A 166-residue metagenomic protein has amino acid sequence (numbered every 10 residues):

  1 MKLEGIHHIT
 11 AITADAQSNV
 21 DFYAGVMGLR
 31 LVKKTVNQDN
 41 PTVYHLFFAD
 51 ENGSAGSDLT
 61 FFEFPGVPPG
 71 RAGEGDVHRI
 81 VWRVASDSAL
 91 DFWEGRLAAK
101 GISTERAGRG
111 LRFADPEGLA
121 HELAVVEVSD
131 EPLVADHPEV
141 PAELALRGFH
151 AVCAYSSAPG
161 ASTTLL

Functional and structural regions predicted by a protein language model:
M1-S18, V77-V84, S129-T163: N-terminal beta-strand motif that seeds the catalytic metal site of vicinal oxygen chelate
K2, A16, D39-P41, G73-G75 (+1 more regions): Generic structural signal for well-ordered secondary structure
I6-T13, L29, L46, G56-L59 (+5 more regions): Short, structured motif recognition centered on aromatic/hydrophobic residues
I12-A55, G95, E105-A107, R112-D115 (+1 more regions): Core segments of cupin and vicinal oxygen chelate
V32-T35, D91-A154: Vicinal oxygen chelate
K33-Q38, F48-W82: Conserved donor-binding loop and adjoining core beta-sheet/short helix segment in diverse acyl/aminoacyl transferases
D50-N52, A85-D87, E127-V128: Short loop segments at secondary-structure junctions
F64, G73-S103: Long, hydrophobic/aromatic-enriched structural stretches that serve as scaffold segments
